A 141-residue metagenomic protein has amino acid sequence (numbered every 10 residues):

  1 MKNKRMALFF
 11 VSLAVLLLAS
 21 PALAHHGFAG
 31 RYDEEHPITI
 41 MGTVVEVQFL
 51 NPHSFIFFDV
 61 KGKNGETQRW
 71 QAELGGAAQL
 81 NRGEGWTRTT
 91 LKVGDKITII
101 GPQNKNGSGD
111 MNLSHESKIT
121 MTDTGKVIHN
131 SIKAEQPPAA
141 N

Functional and structural regions predicted by a protein language model:
M1-F10: Bacterial N-terminal signal peptides that target proteins for export
V11-S12, A22: Cleavable N-terminal signal peptides
A24-I38: Short boundary/loop segments of OB/S1/cold-shock single-stranded nucleic-acid-binding domains
G42-V44: Conserved hydrophobic positions within beta-strands
L50-K61: Short aromatic-glycine-enriched beta-strand elements
R82-I99: Short nucleic-acid-contacting surface segments enriched for D/E, G, S/T with interspersed K/R
N104-I132: OB-fold/S1-family single-stranded nucleic acid-binding modules
